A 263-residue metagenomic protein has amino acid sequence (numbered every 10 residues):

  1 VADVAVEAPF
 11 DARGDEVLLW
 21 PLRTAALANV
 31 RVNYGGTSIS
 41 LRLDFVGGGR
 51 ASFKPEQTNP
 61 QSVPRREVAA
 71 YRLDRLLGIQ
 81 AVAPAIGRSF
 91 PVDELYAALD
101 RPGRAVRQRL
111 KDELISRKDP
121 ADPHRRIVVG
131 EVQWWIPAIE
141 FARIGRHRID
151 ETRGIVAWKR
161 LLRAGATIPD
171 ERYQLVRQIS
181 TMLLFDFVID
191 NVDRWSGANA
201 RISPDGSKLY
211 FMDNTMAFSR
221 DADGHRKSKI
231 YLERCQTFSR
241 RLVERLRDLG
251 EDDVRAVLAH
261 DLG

Functional and structural regions predicted by a protein language model:
V1-G263: Phosphate/dinucleotide-binding and metal-coordinating scaffold of catalytic cores in nucleotide-dependent enzymes
